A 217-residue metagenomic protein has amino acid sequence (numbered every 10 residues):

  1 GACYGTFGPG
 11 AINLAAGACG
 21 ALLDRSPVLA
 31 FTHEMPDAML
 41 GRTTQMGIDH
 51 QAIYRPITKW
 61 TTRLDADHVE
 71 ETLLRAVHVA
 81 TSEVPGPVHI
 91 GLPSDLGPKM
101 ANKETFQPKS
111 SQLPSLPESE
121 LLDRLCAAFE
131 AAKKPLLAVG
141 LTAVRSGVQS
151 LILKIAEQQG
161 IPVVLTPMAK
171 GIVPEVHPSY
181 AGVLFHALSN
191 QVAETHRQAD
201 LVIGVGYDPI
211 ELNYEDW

Functional and structural regions predicted by a protein language model:
G1-W217: N-terminal alpha/beta PP-like core and its mobile active-site loop of ThDP/TPP-dependent enzymes
